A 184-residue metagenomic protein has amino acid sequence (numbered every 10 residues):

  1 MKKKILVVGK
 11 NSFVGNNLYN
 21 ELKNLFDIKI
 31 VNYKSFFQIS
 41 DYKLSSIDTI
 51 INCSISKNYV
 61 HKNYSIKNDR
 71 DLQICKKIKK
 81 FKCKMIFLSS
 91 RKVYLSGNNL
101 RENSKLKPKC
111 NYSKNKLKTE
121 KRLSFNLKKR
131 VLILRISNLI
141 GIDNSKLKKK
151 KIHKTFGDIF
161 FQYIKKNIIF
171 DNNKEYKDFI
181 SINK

Functional and structural regions predicted by a protein language model:
K3-K23: N-terminal Rossmann NAD(P)H-binding glycine-rich loop of SDR-like oxidoreductase domains
K4, D48-T49, K84: Structural motif
I28-F37: A short beta-strand-loop structural module common to alpha/beta enzyme folds
Y33, I55, S90, I136-L139: Active-site loop/turn elements of alpha/beta-hydrolase fold enzymes, especially the short glycine-/histidine-rich
F36-Q73, K77, K92-V93, G97-N98: NAD(P)H-binding glycine-rich loop region in Rossmannoid oxidoreductase-like domains and their noncatalytic homologs
Q73-K109, L132: Conserved Rossmann-fold NAD(P)-dependent oxidoreductase catalytic core, especially the SDR/UDP-sugar
N111, N115: Active-site helix of classical SDR
R122-Y176, I182-N183: NAD(P)-dependent short-chain dehydrogenase/reductase
